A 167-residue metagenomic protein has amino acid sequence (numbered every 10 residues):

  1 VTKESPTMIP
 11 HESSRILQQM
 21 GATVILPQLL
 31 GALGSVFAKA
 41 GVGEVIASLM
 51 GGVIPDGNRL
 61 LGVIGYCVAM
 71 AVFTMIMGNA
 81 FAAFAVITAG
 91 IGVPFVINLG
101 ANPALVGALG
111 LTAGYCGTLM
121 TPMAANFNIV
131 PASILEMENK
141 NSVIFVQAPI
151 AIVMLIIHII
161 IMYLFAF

Functional and structural regions predicted by a protein language model:
V1, G31, Y66-T74, A151-F165: Hydrophobic core segments of alpha-helical transmembrane domains in multi-pass membrane transport and ion-translocation
T2-I9, V36-A47, M75-F81, I161-F167: Transmembrane helix-loop junctions in multi-pass membrane proteins
T7-V42: Core transmembrane alpha-helical segments of multi-pass membrane transporters/permeases
G31-A38, T74, G78, T112-M120 (+1 more regions): Helix-loop-helix module between adjacent transmembrane segments
G41-L60: Membrane-interface interhelical connector segments
I54-P94: Hydrophobic alpha-helical transmembrane segments of multi-pass integral membrane proteins, predominantly secondary
L60-F73, L99-M120: Alpha-helical transmembrane segments of multi-pass membrane proteins
Y115-F167: Juxtamembrane and boundary regions of transmembrane helices in multi-pass small-molecule transporters and channels
